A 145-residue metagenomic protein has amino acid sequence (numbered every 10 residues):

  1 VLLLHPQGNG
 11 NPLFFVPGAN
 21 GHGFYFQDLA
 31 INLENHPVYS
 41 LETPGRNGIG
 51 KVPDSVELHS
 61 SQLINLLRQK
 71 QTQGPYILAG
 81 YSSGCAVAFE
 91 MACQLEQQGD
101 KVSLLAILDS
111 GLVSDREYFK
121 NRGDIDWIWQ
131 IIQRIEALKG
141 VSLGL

Functional and structural regions predicted by a protein language model:
V1-L145: A hydrolase-biased, glycine/serine/histidine/acidic-enriched motif that marks catalytic-domain neighborhoods in diverse
